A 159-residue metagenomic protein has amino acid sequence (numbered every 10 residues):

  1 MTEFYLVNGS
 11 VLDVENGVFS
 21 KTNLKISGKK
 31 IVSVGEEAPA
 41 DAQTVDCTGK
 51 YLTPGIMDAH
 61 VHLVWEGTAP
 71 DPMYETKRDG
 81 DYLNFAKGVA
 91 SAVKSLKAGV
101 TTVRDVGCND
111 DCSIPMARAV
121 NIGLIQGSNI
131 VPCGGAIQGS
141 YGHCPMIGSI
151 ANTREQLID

Functional and structural regions predicted by a protein language model:
M1-P39, K50-L52: N-terminal metal-binding scaffold of metallo-dependent hydrolase/deaminase domains
M1-T2, A40-A42, L124-S128: Short coil/turn connectors at secondary-structure junctions
Y5, A42-D46, P132: Conserved beta-strand scaffold positions in the cores of enzyme catalytic domains, especially in NTP/NDP-utilizing
K21, C47, R78-A86, G148-A151: Residues at secondary-structure transition points
T22, A59, S128: Change "...and in nucleic-acid phosphodiester-cleaving endonucleases..." to "...and in nucleic-acid processing enzymes
Y51-I122, S140: Metal-associated gating/positioning segment near the N- to mid-region
L124-D159: Metal-coordinating catalytic core of metallo-dependent amide/deamination hydrolases
